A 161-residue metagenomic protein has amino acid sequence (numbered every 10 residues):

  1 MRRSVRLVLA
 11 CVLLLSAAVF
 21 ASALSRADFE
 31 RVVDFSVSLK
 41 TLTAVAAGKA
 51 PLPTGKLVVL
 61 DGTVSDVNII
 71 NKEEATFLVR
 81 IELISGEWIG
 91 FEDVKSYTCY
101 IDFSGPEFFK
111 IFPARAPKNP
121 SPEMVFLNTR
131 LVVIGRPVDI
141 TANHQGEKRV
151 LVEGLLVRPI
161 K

Functional and structural regions predicted by a protein language model:
M1-L9: Bacterial N-terminal signal peptides that target proteins for export
V8-A18: Bacterial N-terminal signal peptides
A21-K161: OB-fold and OB-like single-stranded nucleic-acid-recognition modules and their adjacent interaction interfaces
